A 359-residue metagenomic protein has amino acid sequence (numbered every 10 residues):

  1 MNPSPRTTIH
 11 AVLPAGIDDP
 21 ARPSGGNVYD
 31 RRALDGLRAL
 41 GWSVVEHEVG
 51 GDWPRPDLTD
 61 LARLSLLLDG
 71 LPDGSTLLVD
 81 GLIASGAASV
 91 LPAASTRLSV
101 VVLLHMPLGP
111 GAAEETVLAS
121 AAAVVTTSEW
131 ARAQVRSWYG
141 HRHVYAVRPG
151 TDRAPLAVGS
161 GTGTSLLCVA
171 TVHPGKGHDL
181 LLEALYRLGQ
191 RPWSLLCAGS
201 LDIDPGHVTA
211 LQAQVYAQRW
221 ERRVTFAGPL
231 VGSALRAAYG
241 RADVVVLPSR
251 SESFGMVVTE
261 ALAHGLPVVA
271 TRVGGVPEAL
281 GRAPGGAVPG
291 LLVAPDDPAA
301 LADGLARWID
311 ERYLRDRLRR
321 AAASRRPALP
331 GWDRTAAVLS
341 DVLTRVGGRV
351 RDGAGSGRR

Functional and structural regions predicted by a protein language model:
R55-T59, D310-L343: A charged, aromatic-enriched C-terminal amphipathic alpha-helix characteristic of glycosyltransferases across folds
V125, V158-K176, L182-R187, L195-L196: Conserved donor-binding/catalytic core segment of Leloir-type glycosyltransferases
W130, G150: Carbohydrate-associated surface elements
S194-Q212, Y216, G228: Glycosyltransferase donor-sugar binding loop
P229, A237-A242: Short alpha-helical donor nucleotide-sugar binding micro-motif in glycosyltransferases
R250: Aromatic "clamp/platform" in nucleotide-sugar-dependent glycosyltransferases that forms part of the donor/acceptor
P267-A270, P277: Short hydrophobic beta-strand element within catalytic cores of glycosyltransferases and related nucleotide-activated
R282-P298, R307-R312: Conserved acidic donor-binding segment of nucleotide-sugar-dependent glycosyltransferases
